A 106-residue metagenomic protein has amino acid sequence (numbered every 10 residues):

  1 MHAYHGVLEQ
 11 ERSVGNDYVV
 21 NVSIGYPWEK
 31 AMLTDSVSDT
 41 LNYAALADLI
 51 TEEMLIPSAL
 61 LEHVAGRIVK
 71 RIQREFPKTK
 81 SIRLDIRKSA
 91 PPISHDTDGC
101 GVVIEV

Functional and structural regions predicted by a protein language model:
M1-V106: N-terminal, polar/charged subdomain of small-to-medium soluble alpha/beta proteins
